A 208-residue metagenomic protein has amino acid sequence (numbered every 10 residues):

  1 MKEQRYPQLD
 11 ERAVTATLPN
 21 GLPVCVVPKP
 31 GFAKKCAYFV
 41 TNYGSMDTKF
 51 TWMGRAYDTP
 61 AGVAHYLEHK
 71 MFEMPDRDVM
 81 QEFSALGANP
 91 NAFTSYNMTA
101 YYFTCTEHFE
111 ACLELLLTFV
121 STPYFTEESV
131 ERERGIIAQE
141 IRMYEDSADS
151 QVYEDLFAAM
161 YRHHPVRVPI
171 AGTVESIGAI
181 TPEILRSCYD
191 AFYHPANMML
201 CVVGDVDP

Functional and structural regions predicted by a protein language model:
M1-V79, R186-P208: His/Glu-rich zincin catalytic helix
T17, C25-P28, M74, D78-P208: Charge-rich, well-structured scaffold segments of protease-associated domains
